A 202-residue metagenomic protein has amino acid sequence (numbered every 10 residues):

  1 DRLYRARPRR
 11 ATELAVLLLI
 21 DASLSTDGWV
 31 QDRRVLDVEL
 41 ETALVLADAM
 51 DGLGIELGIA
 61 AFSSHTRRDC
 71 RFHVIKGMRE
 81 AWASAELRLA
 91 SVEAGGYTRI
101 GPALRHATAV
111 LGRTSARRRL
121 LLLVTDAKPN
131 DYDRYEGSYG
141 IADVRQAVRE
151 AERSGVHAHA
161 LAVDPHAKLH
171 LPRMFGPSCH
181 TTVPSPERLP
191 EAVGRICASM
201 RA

Functional and structural regions predicted by a protein language model:
D1-A202: Acidic, glycine-rich A-domain
